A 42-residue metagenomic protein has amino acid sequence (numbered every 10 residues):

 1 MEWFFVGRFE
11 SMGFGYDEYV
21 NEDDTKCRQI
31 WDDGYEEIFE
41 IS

Functional and structural regions predicted by a protein language model:
M1-S42: Acidic, low-complexity, intrinsically disordered interaction modules
